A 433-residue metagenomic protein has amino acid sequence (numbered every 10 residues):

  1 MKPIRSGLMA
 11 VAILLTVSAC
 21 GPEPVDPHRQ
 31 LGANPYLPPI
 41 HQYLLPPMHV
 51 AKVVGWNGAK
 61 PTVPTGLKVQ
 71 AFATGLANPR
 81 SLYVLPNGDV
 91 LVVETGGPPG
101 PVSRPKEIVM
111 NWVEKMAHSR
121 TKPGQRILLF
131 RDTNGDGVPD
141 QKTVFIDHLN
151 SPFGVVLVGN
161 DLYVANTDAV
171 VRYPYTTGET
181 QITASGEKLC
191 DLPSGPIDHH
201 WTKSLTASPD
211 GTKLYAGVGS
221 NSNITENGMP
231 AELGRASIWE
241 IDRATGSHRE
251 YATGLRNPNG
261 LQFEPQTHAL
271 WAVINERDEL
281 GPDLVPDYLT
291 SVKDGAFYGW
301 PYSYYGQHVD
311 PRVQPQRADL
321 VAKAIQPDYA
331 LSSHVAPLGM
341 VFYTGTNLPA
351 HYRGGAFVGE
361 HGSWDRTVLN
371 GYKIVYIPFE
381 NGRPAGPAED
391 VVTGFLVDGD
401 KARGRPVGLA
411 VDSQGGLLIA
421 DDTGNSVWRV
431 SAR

Functional and structural regions predicted by a protein language model:
V17-A19: C-terminal motif of bacterial Sec signal peptides marking the signal peptidase cleavage site
G21-P64, P99-S103, E107, W112-A117 (+9 more regions): Beta-propeller domain segments
A73-G75, T143-L149, L189-I197, E250-G254 (+3 more regions): Surface loop/turn motifs at the tips and blade-to-blade linkers of beta-strand repeat domains
N87, T95-G96, T167-A169, Y175 (+4 more regions): Short loop/turn segments immediately following the C-termini of beta-strands
D89-L91, D161-V164, K213-G217, A269-V273 (+2 more regions): Conserved beta-propeller blade signature
V138-D161, N166-S208: Asp-box/WD-like beta-propeller blade repeats and closely related beta-sheet repeat scaffolds
A410-R433: Blade-level signature of beta-propeller repeat domains, shared across WD40, Kelch, NHL, RCC1 and BNR/Asp-box propellers
